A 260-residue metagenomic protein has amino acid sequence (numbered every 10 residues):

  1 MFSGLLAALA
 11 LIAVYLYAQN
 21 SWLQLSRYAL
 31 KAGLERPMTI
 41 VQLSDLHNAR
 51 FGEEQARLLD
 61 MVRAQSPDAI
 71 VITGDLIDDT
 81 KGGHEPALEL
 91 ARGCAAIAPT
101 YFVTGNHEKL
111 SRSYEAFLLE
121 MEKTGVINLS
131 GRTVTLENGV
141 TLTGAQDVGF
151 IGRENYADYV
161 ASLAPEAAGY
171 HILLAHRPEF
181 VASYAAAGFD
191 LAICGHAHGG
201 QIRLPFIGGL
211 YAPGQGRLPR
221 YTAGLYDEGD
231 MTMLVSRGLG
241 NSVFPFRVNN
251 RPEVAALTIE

Functional and structural regions predicted by a protein language model:
M1-R36: N-terminal membrane-anchoring alpha-helices
W22, R50-E54, G82-P86, I151-N155 (+1 more regions): Short secondary-structure boundary/capping elements
L25-R27, L43, L142: Hydrophobic residues on conserved beta-strands that form the core of alpha/beta folds
A29-A32, R57-Q65, F180, A185: Short amphipathic alpha-helices and their capping/turn segments at secondary-structure boundaries
G33, N48, E108-I193, A197 (+3 more regions): Conserved catalytic scaffold of divalent metal-dependent phosphoesterases
R36-R132: Membrane-embedded segments
G200-L204: His/Asp/Glu-enriched short active-site or ligand-binding loop at hydrolase and phosphoryl-transfer sites
